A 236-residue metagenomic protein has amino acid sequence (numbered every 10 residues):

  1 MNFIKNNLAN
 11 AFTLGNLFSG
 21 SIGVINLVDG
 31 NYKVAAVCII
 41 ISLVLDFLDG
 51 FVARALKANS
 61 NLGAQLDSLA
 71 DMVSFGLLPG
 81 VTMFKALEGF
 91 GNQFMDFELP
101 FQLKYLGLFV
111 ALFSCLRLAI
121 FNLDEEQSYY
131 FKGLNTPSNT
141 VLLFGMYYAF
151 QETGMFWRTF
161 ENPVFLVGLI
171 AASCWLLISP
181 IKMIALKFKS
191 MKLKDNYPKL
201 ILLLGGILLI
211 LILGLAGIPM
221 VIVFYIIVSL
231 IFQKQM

Functional and structural regions predicted by a protein language model:
M1-F47, V221, F232: Topogenic membrane-insertion module of multi-pass membrane proteins
M1-L17, R54-M72, L118-S138, K182-Y197 (+1 more regions): Interhelical loop and helix-boundary elements at the membrane-water interface of polytopic inner-membrane proteins
A9-T13, A55-A119: Multi-pass membrane catalytic core of lipid/isoprenoid biosynthesis enzymes
F12-G15, A35-S42, L106-F113, N139 (+3 more regions): Hydrophobic alpha-helical transmembrane segments of polytopic
N16, G20-G23, L78-V81, S114-R117 (+4 more regions): Helical transmembrane-bundle signal
I22-V37, L77-Y105, M146-F165, I212-L215: Helix-coil boundary and interhelical linker segments in multi-pass alpha-helical membrane proteins
I25, N31, F47, F51-R54 (+1 more regions): N-terminal TM1-TM2 helical hairpin plus the immediately adjacent luminal interfacial "cap"
S128-M236: C-terminal membrane-associated helical module and adjoining short loops/tails
